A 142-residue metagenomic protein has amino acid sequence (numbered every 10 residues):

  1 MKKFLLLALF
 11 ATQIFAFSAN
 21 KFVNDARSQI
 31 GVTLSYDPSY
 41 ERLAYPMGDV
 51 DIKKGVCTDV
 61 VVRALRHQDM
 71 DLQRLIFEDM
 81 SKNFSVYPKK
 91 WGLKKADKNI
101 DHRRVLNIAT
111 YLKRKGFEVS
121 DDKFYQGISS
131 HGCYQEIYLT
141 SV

Functional and structural regions predicted by a protein language model:
F4-T12: Sec-dependent N-terminal signal peptides
I14-S18: Boundary at the C-terminal end of the N-terminal hydrophobic targeting segment
A19, T33, V50-T58, D101 (+1 more regions): Solvent-exposed, acidic/flexible segments
A19-V23, R27, T58, V62 (+1 more regions): Extracytoplasmic/secreted envelope proteins and their assembly/folding machinery, especially bacterial periplasmic
V23-N24, S81-V142: ...with weaker cross-activation on analogous glycine-rich loops/strands in unrelated enzymes
A26-A44: N-terminal capping segment at the start of a domain
R27, G31, V62-M70, F77 (+2 more regions): Sec-exported extracytoplasmic/periplasmic mature domains
P38-T58, D71-A96: Acidic helix-start/capping segments at beta-turn-to-alpha-helix junctions
